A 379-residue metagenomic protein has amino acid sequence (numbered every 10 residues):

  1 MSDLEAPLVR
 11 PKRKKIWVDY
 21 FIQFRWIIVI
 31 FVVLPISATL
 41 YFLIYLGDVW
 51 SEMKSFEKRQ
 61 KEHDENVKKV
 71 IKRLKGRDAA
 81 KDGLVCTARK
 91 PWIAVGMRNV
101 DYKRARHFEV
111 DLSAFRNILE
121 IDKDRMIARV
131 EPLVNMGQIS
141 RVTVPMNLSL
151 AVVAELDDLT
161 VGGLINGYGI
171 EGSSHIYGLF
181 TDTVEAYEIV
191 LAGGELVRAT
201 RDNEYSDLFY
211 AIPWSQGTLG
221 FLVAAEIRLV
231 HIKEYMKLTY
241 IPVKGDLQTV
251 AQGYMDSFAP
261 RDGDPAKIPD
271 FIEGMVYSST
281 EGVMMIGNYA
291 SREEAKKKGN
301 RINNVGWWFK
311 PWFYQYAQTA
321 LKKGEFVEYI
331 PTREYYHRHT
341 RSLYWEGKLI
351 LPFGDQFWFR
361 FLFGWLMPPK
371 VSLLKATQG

Functional and structural regions predicted by a protein language model:
M1-G379: Noncatalytic alpha-helical scaffold of FAD-dependent oxidoreductases
